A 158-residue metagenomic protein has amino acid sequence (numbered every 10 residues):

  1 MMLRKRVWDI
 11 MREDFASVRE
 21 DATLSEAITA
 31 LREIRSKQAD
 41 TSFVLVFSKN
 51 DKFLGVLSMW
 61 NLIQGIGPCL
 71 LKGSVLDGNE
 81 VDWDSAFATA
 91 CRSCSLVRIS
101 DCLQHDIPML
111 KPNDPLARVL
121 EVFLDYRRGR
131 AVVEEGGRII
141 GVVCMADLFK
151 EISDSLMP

Functional and structural regions predicted by a protein language model:
M1-M11, D84-V97: Cyclic nucleotide-binding regulatory module and flanking cytosolic helices
M1-T29: DNA-contacting interfaces and partner/effector-binding or oligomerization modules in DNA-centric proteins
V18-T41, F47, I66, C91-S95 (+4 more regions): The conserved cystathionine-beta-synthase
R35-T41, K72-E80: Short, flexible, glycine-rich and Lys/Arg-enriched loop motifs at helix boundaries that contact anionic partners
L45, K52-C69, V132, I139-L156: Short beta->alpha transition motifs characteristic of CBS
V75-A90, Q104-E121, V133-P158: Cytosolic regulatory modules rich in charged/polar residues
